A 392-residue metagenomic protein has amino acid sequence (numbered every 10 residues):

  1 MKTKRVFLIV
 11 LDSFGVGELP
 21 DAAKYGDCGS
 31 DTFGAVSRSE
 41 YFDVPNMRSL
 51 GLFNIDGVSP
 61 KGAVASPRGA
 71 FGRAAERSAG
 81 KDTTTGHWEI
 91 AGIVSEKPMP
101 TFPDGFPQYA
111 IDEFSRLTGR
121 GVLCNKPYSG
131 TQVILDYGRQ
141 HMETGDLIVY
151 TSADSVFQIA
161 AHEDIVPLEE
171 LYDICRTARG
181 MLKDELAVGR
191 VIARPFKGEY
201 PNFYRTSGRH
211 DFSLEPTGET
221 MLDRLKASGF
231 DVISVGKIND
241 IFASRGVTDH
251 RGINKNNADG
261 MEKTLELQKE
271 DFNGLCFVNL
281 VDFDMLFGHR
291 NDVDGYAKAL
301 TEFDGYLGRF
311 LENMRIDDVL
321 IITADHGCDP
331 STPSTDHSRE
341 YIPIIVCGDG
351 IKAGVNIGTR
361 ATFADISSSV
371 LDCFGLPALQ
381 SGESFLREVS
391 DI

Functional and structural regions predicted by a protein language model:
M1-I392: Feature captures the catalytic ectodomains and active-site-proximal regions of enzymes that hydrolyze or transfer
